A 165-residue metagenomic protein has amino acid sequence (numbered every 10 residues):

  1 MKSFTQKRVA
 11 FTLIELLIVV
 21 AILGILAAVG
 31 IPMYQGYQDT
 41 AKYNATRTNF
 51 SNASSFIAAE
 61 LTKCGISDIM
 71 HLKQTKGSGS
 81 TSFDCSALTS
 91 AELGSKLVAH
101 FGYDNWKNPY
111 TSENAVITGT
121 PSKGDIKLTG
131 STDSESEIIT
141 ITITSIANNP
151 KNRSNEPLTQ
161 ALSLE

Functional and structural regions predicted by a protein language model:
M1-F11: N-terminal leader/signal peptides at the extreme start of proteins
T5, L23, Q35, K42: Generic anion/oxyanion-binding catalytic loop in active/binding sites
F11, Y34-Y37: Conserved hydrophobic/aromatic "anchor" residues that stabilize well-ordered secondary structure elements
L17-M33: Alpha-helical hydrophobic helix detector
Y37-T40, L162: Compositionally biased, intrinsically disordered low-complexity segments enriched in polar/proline residues
D39-D68: Membrane-proximal N-terminal amphipathic helix
A59-E165: Periplasmic/extracellular, small/polar-rich flexible segments of pilin-like filament-forming proteins
